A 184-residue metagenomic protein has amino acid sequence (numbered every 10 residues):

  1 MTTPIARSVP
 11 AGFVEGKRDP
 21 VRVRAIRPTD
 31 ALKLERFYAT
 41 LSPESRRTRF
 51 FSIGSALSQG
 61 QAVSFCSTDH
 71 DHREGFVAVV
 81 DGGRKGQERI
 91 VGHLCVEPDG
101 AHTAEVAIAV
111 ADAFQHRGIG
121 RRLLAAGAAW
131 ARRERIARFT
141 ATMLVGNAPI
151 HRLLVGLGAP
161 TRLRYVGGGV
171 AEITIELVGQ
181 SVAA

Functional and structural regions predicted by a protein language model:
M1-A184: Long, contiguous binding/interaction regions
